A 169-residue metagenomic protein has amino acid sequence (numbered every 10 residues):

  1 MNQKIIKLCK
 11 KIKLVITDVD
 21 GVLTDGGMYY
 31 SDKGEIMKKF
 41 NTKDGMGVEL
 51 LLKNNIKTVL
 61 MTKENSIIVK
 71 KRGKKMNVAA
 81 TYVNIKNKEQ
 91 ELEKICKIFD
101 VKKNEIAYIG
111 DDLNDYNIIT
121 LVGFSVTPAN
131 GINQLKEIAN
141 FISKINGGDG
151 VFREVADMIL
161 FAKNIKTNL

Functional and structural regions predicted by a protein language model:
M1, K43-D44, K88: Amphipathic coiled-coil/heptad-repeat helices and related helical stalk/stem segments that mediate oligomerization
M1-T17, I165-L169: Non-catalytic pre-domain segments flanking phosphatase-related domains
K10-M28, I119, F152: Asp-based phosphoryl-transfer active-site loop
K11-K13, I56, N104-E105: Short coil/turn segments at beta-strand junctions that form active-site/ligand-binding loops
L23-L52: A positional/architectural concept
K38, K74-K75, T81, E89-L169: Mg2+-dependent phosphoryl-transfer enzymes with acidic/Ser/Thr/Gly-rich catalytic loops
V48-R72: Substrate-recognition element of Asp-dependent hydrolases with the DxDx(T/V) motif
M61-K63, N84, Y108-I109: Structural motif
